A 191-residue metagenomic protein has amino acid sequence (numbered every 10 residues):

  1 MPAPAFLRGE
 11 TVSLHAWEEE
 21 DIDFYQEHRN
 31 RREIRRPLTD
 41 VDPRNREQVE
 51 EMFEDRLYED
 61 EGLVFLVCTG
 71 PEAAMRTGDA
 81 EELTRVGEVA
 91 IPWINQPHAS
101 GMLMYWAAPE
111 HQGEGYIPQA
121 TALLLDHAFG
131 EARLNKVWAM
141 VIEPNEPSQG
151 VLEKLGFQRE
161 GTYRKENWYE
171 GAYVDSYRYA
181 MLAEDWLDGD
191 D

Functional and structural regions predicted by a protein language model:
M1-E110, H127, E131, Y173-D191: GNAT-family acyltransferases
P2, W138-M140, Q158-S176: Conserved catalytic-core motifs of GNAT/GCN5-like acyltransferases
G9, E61, G115, A120 (+1 more regions): Glycine-centered small-residue hotspots that permit tight backbone geometry or close packing
S13, G156-R159: Short, 15-30-residue, compositionally biased linear elements with alpha-helical propensity or flexible coil
Y105-A107, G113-G130, E146-K154: Conserved acetyl-CoA-binding loop-helix of GNAT-fold acetyltransferases
G130-M140: Conserved GNAT acetyl-CoA-binding A-motif
